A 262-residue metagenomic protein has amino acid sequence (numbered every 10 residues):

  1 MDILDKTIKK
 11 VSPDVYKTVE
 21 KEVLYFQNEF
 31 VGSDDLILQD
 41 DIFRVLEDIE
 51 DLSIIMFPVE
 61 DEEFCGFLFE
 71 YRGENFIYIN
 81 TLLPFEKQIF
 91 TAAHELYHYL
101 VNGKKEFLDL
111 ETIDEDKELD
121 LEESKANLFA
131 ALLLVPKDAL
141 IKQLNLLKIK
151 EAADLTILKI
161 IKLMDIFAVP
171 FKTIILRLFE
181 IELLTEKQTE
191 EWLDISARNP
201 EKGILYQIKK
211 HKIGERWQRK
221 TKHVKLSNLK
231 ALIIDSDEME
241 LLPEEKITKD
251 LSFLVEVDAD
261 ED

Functional and structural regions predicted by a protein language model:
M1-D262: Active-site hotspot residues in diverse enzymes, especially metal/ion-binding acidic/histidine motifs
